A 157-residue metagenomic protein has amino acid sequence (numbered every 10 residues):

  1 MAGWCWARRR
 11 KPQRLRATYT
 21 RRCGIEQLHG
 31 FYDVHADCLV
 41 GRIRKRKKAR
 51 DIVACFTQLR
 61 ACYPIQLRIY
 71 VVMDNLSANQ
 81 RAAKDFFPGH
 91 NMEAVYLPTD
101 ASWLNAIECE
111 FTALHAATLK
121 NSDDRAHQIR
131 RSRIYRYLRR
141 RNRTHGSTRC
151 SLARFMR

Functional and structural regions predicted by a protein language model:
M1-A54, R157: Extended, low-complexity cationic-aromatic segments
K11-T20, G89-A106, S122-D124: RNase H-like polynucleotidyl transferase catalytic core
R50-Y70: Short, basic/hydrophobic alpha-helical segments
L67-N79: Acidic/histidine-rich, metal-coordinating catalytic segments
M73-N75, V95-A117, Q128: RNase H-like two-metal-ion nuclease catalytic core shared by retroviral integrases and related mobile-element nucleases
R81-G89: Short, aromatic/basic amphipathic alpha-helical patches
E108-R157: C-terminal anion-handling pockets and recognition modules
